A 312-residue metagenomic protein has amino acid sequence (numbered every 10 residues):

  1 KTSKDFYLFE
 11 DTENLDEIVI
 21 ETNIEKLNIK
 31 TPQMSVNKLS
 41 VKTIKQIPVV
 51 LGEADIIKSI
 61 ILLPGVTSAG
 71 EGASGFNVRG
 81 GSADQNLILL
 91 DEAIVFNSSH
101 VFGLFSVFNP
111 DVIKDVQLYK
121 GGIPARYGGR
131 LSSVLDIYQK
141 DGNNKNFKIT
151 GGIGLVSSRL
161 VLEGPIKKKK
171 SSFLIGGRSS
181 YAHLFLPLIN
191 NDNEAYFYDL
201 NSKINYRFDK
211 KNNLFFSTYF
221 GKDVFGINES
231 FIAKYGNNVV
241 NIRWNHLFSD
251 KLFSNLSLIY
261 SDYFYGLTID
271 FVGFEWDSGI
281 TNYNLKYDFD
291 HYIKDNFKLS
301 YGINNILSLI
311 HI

Functional and structural regions predicted by a protein language model:
T2-E53, I57-K58, A83: Short, acidic, small-residue-rich periplasmic hinge/interaction motif at the N-terminus of Gram-negative outer-membrane
F6, L62-L63, V107-T150, S157-V161: A beta-strand signature from Gram-negative outer-membrane beta-barrel systems, especially the internal plug domain
Q46-P48, A93-K120, D192-A195: Short acidic/polar hinge/loop motifs at secondary-structure boundaries that mediate gating or recognition
P48-N97, K114: Extracytoplasmic beta-strand/coil segments of soluble accessory domains associated with Gram-negative outer-membrane
I57, G75, D115, K120 (+8 more regions): Membrane-embedded beta-strand positions in outer-membrane beta-barrel channels/transporters
N146-K148, L186-N191, F225-F231, V239-R243 (+3 more regions): Extracellular loop and loop/strand-boundary signature of outer-membrane beta-barrel proteins
G154-Y181, N190-V224, I232-L256, Y260 (+2 more regions): Transmembrane beta-barrel wall of Gram-negative outer-membrane proteins
I310-I312: Conserved small/polar residues in nucleotide/adenosyl-binding loops
